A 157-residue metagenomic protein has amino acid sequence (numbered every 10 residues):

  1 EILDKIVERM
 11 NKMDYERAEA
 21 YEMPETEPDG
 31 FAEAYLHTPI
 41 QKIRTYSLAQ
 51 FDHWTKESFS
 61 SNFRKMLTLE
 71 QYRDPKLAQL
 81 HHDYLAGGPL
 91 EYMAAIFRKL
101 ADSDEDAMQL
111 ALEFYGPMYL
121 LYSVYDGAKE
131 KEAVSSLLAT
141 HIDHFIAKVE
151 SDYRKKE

Functional and structural regions predicted by a protein language model:
E1-D29, E33-L36, I40: An amphipathic alpha-helix adjacent to DNA-recognition modules
K5, R9, T45, A49-Q50 (+1 more regions): Residue-level signature of transmembrane alpha-helical cores of multipass secondary-active transporters and flippases
I6, M10, D14, A18 (+4 more regions): Hydrophobic recognition helices of helix-based DNA-binding modules
P28, E33-L36, H53, Y119 (+1 more regions): Flexible "cap/lid" subdomain of the alpha/beta-hydrolase fold that forms the substrate-access gate
E33-K56, S61-L69, M108, L112 (+3 more regions): Amphipathic alpha-helical segments that line or abut small-molecule/effector binding pockets and mediate allosteric
Q41, T55-T68, Y72-D102, T140: Amphipathic alpha-helical packing segments from all-alpha helical-bundle domains
W54, Q71, Y125-K129: Secondary-structure edge/capping motif, primarily at the C-terminal ends of alpha-helices and the immediately following
Q79-D83, G87, I96-I146, Y153-E157: Hydrophobic/aromatic-rich alpha-helical bundle segments in the mid-to-C-terminal region
